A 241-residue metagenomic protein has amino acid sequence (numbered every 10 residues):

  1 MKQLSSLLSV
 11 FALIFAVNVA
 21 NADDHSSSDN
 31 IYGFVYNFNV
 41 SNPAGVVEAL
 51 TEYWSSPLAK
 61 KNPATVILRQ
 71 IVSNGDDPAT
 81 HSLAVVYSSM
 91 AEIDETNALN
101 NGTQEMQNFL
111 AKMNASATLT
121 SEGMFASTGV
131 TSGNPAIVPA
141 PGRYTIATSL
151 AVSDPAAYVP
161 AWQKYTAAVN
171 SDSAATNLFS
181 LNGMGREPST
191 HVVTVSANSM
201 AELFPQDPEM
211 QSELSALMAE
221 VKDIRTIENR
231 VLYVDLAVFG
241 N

Functional and structural regions predicted by a protein language model:
M1-L8: Bacterial N-terminal signal peptides that target proteins for export
Q3, V19-A22: N-terminal cationic leader/targeting segments used for protein routing and processing
L8-A16: Bacterial N-terminal signal peptides
N21-N241: Short S/T/G/P-rich N-terminal loop/turn motif that feeds into the first structured element of a domain
